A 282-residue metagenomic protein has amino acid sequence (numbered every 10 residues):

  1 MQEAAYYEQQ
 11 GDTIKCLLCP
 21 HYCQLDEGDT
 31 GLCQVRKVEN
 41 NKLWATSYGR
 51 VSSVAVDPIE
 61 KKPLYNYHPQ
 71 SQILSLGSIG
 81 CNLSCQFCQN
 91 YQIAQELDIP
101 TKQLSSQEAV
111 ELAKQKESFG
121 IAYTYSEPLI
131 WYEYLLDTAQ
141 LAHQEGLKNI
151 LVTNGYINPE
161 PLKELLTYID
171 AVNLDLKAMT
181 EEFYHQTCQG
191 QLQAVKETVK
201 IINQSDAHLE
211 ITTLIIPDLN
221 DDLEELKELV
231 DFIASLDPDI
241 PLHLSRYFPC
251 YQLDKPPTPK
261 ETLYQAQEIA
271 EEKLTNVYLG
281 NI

Functional and structural regions predicted by a protein language model:
M1-C16, P20-S78, N90-Q95: N-terminal [4Fe-4S]-dependent radical SAM core
M1-E27, P217-I282: Auxiliary Fe-S-binding modules of radical SAM enzymes
A5, C23, T30-C33, T46 (+9 more regions): Flexible, active-site-adjacent loop/turn segments at secondary-structure boundaries
P69, K102, C188-Q191, P259 (+1 more regions): Short, conserved glycine- and acidic-residue-centered signature motifs in active-site or ligand-binding loops
G80-L83: Active-site beta-to-alpha loop of glycosyltransferases that engages the nucleotide-sugar donor
C85-Q89: The canonical Cys-X-X-Cys-His
I93-Q103, Q144: A short alpha->loop->secondary-structure connector
S106-T258: Conserved AdoMet/S-adenosylmethionine-binding subsite of the radical SAM
